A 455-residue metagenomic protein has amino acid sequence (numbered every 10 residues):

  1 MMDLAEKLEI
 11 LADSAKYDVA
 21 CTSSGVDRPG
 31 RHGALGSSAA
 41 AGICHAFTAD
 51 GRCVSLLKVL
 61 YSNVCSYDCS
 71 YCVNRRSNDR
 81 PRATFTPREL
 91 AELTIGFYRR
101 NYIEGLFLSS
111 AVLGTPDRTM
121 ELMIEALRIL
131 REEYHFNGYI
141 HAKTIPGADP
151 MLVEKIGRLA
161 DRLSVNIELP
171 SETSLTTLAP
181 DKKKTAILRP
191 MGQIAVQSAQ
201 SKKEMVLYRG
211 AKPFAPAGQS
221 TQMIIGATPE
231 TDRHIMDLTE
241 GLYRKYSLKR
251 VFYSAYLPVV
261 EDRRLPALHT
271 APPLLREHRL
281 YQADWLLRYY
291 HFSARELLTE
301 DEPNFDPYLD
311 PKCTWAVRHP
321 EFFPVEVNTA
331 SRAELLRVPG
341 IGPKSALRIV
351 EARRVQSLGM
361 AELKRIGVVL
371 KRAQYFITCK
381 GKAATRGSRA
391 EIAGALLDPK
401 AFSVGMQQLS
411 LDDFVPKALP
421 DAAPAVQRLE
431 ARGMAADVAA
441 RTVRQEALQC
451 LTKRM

Functional and structural regions predicted by a protein language model:
M1-V64, V369, I377, T385-M455: Flexible, acidic/Gly-rich N-terminal and inter-domain linker regions that tether and position cofactor-handling modules
M1-Y67, Y71-T221, G226-P229, L242 (+2 more regions): Conserved Radical SAM active-site core
T176, L188-A195, G226-P311: A structural motif corresponding to the C-terminal lobe/cap of the Radical SAM core domain
R264-L336, R372-D421, R454-M455: Long, highly charged, low-complexity intrinsically disordered interaction regions that mediate electrostatic DNA/RNA
A352-R353: Residue-level signature of tetratricopeptide-repeat
A361-R365, Q374: Short Lys/Arg-enriched helix C-cap and helix-to-coil transition segments that create basic nucleic-acid-contact patches
